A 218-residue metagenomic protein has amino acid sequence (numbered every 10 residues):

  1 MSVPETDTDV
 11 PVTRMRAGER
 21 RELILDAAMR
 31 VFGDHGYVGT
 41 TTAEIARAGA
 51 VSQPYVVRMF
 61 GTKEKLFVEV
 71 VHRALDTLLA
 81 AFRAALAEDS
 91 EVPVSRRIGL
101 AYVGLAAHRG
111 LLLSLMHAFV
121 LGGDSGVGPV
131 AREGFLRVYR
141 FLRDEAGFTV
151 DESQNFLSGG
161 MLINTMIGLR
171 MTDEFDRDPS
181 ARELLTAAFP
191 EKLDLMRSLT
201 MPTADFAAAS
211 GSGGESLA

Functional and structural regions predicted by a protein language model:
M1-D9, A218: Short, intrinsically disordered or compositionally biased N-terminal tails of bacterial proteins
R20-L23, A27-K65, E69: Helix-turn-helix
A27, V31-D34, A81-A84, S114 (+1 more regions): Solvent-exposed, amphipathic alpha-helical segments
K63, V70, A74, L78 (+1 more regions): Hydrophobic/aromatic residues within well-ordered alpha-helical segments
E69, A80-R109: Hydrophobic alpha-helical connector segments
P93, R97, A101, S114-H117 (+3 more regions): Amphipathic alpha-helical interaction segments
V103-S125: Amphipathic alpha-helical segments used for helix-helix packing
S125-L136, L142-A218: Hydrophobic/aromatic-rich alpha-helical bundle segments in the mid-to-C-terminal region
